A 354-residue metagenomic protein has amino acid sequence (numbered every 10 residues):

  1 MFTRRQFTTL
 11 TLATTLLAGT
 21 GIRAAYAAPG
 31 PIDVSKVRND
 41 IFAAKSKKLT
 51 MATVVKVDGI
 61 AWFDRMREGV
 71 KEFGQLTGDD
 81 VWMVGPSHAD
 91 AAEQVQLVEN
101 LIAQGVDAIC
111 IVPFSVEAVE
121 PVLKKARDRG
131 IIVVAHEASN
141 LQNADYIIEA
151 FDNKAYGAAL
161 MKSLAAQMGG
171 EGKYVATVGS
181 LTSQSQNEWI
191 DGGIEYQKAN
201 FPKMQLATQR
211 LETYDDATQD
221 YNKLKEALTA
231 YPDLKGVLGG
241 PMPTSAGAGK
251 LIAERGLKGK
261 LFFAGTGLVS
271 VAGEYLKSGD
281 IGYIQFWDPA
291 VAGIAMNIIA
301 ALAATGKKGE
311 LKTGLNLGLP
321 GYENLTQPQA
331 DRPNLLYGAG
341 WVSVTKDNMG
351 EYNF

Functional and structural regions predicted by a protein language model:
M1-T14: N-terminal secretory signal peptides and thylakoid transit peptides that target proteins across membranes
L12, Y26-F354: A residue-level marker of the well-folded mature domains of exported/periplasmic proteins
L17-A24: C-terminal segment of classical bacterial N-terminal signal peptides
